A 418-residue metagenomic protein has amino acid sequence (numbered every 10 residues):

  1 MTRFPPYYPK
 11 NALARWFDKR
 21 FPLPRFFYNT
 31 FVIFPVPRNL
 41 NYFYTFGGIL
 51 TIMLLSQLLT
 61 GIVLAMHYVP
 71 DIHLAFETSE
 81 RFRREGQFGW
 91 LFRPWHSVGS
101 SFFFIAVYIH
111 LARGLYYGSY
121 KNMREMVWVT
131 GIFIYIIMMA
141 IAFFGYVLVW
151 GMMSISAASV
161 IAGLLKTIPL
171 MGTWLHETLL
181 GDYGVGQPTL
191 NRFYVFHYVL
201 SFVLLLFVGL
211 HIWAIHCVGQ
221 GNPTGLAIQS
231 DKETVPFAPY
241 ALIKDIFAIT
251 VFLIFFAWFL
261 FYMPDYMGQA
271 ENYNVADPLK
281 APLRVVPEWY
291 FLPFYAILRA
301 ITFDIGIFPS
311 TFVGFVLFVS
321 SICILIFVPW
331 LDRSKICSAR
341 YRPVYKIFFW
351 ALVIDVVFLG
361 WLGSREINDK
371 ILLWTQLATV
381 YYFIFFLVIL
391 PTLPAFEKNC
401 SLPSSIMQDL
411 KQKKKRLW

Functional and structural regions predicted by a protein language model:
M1-W418: Membrane-embedded and interfacial regions of multi-pass energy-transducing membrane proteins
